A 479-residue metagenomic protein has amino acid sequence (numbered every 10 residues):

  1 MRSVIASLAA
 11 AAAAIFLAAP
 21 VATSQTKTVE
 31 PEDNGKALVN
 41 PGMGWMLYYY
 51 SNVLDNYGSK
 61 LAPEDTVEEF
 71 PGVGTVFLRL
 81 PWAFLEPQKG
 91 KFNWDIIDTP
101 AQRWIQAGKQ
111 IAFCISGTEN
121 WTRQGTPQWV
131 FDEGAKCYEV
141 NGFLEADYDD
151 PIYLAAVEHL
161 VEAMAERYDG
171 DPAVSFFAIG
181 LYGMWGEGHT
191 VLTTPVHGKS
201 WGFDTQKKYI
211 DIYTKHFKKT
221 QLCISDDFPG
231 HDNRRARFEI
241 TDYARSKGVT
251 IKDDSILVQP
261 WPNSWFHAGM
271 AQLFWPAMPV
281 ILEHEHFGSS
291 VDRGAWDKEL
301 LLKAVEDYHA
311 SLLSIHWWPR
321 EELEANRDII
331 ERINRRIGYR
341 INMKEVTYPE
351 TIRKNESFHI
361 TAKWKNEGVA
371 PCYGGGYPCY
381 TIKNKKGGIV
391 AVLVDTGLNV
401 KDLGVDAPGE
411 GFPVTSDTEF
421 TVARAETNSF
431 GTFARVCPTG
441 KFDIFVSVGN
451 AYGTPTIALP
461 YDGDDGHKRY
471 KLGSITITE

Functional and structural regions predicted by a protein language model:
M1-V4: Positively charged n-region of N-terminal signal peptides that target proteins for export
S7-A18: Bacterial N-terminal signal peptides
L17-T28: Bacterial Sec-dependent signal peptides at the C-terminal "C-region" and cleavage site
T26-I152, Q272-A325: N-terminal substrate-binding region of glycoside hydrolase catalytic domains
L54, L85-E86, E119-T126, G183-H189 (+2 more regions): Short catalytic/ligand-binding loop motif for oxyanion handling, primarily in non-cytosolic enzymes, centered on
P100-I111, K136-A178, G202-I212, H216: An active-site-proximal structural segment forming one wall of the substrate-binding cleft that immediately precedes
L181-D211, H216-P276: Substrate-binding cleft/loops of secretory-pathway carbohydrate-active enzymes
N334-E479: Extracellular/luminal regions of secreted and cell-surface proteins that mediate adhesion/ECM remodeling
